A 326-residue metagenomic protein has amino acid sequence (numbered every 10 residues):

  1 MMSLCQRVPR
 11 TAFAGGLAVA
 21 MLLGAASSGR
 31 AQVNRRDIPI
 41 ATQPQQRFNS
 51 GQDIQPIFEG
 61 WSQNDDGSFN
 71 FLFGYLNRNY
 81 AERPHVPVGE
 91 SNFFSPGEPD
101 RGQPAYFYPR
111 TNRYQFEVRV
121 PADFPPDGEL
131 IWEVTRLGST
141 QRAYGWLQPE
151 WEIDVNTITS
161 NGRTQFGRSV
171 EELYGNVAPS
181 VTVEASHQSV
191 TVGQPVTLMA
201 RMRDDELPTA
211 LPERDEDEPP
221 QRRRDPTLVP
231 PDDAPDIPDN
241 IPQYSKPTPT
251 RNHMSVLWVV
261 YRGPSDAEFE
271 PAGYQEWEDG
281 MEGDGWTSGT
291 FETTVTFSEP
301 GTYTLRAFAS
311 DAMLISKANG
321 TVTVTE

Functional and structural regions predicted by a protein language model:
A14-G24: Bacterial N-terminal signal peptides
D53-F58, E150-T191, R203-A210, P219-D225: Short, compositionally biased P/S/T/A/G/V-rich stretches that sit at domain boundaries
Q63, F124, G285, T293-E299: Residue-level recognition of secondary-structure-to-loop junctions
D65-G74, S189-N240: Contiguous beta-strand segments within globular domains
G102-A105, P219-F291: Low-complexity "stalk/linker" and mucin-like segments enriched in Ser/Thr/Pro/Ala/Gly
S310-L314: Short, solvent-exposed loop/turn segments at the edges of extracellular beta-sandwich modules
K317-V324: C-terminal edge beta-strand
